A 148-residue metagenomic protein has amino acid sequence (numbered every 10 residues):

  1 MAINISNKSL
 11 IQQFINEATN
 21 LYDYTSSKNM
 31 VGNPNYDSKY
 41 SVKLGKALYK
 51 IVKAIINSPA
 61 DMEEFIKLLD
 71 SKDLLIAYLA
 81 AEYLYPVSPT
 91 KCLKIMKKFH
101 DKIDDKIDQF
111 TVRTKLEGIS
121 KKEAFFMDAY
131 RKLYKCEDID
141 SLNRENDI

Functional and structural regions predicted by a protein language model:
A2-I15, S27-K28, N57-L68, P89-D101 (+1 more regions): Amphipathic alpha-helical scaffolding segments comprising HEAT/armadillo-like alpha-solenoid repeats
F14, L21-Y22, L48, L93 (+2 more regions): Heptad-repeat amphipathic alpha-helical coiled-coil interaction surface used for oligomerization/assembly
D23-Y49, D70: HEAT-repeat alpha-solenoid elements in large eukaryotic scaffold proteins
S41, G45-L48, A77, Q109 (+2 more regions): Residue-level detector of extended alpha-helical repeat arrays and alpha-solenoid scaffolds
K72-D73, I103-D108, L116: Short inter-helical turns and helix N-cap capping residues of alpha-solenoid HEAT/ARM repeat scaffolds
A80-A81, A124: Hydrophobic core positions within HEAT/HEAT-like alpha-solenoid repeats
S88, R131-Y134: Alpha-solenoid repeat junctions
